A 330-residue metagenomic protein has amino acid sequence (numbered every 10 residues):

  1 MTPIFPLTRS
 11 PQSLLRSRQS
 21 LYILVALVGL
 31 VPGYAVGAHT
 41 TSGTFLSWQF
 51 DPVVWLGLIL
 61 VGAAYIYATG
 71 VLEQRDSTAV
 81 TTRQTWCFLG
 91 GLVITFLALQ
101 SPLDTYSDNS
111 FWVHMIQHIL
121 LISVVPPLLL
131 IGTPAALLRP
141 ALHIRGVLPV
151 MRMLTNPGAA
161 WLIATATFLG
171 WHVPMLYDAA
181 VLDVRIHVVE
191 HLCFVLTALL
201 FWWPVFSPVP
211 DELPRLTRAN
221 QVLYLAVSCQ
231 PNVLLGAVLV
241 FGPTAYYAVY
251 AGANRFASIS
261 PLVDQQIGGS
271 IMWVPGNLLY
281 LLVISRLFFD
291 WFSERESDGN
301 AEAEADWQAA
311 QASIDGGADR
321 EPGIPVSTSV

Functional and structural regions predicted by a protein language model:
T2-P6, L14-V330: Alpha-helical membrane segments of multi-pass proteins
P11: Ferredoxin-type iron-sulfur electron-transfer modules in oxidoreductases and energy-metabolism complexes
